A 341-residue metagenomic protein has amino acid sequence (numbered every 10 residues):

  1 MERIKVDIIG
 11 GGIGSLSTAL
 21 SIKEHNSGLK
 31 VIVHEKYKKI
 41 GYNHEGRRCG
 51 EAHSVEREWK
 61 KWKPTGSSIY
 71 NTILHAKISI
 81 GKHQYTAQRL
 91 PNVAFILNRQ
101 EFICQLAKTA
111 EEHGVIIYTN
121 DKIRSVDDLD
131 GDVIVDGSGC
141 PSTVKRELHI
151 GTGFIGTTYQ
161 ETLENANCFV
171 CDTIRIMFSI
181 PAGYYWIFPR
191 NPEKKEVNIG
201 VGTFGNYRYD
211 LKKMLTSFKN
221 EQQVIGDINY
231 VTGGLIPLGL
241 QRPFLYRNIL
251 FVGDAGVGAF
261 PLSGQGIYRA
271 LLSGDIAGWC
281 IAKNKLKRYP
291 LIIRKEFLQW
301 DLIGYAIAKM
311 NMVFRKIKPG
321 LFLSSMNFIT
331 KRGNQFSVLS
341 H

Functional and structural regions predicted by a protein language model:
M1-G14: Beta1/beta-strand and adjacent pyrophosphate-binding region of the FAD-binding site in flavoprotein oxidoreductases
I9-G11, K23-E45: Glycine-rich FAD pyrophosphate-binding loop
G11, S21, Y42, C104-I228 (+1 more regions): Predominantly flavin-linked oxidoreductase catalytic cores and closely associated redox partners
K36-K77: N-terminal FAD cofactor-binding segment of flavoenzymes
C49, A87-K108, G205-D210: Short beta-strand to alpha-helix junction loop
N206-A282, R288: FAD/FMN-dependent oxidoreductases across multiple families
Q241, W279-K316: Active-site-proximal substrate-binding core of FAD-dependent oxidoreductases
E296, A306-H341: C-terminal auxiliary extensions adjacent to catalytic cores
